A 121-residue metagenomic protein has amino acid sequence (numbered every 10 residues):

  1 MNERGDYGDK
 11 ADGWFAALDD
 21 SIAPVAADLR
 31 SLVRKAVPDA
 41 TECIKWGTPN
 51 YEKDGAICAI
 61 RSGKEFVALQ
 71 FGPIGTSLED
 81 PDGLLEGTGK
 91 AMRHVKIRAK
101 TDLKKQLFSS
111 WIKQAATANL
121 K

Functional and structural regions predicted by a protein language model:
M1-K121: Charge-dense, helix-prone N-terminal extensions
